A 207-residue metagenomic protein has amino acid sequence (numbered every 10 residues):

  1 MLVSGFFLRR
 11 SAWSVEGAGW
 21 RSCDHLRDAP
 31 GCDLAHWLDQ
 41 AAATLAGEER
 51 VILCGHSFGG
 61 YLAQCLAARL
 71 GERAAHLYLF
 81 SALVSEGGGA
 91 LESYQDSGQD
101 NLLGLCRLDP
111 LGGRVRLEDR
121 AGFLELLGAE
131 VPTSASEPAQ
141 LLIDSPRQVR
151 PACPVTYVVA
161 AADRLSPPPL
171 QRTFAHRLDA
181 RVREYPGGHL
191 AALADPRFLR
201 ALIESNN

Functional and structural regions predicted by a protein language model:
M1-P30: Conserved HGGG/HGGXW glycine-rich cap/lid loop of the alpha/beta-hydrolase fold
V15, C65-R69: Active-site signature of alpha/beta-hydrolase-fold catalytic machinery across serine- and Asp/Cys-nucleophile hydrolases
S22-I52, A68, E92-D96: Active-site loop/oxyanion-hole signature of alpha/beta-hydrolase fold enzymes
L53-G55, F80: Short beta-strand immediately N-terminal to the catalytic nucleophile in serine-hydrolase-like folds
G55-G59, A63: Gly/Ala-rich beta-loop-alpha elbow adjacent to hydrolase catalytic centers
A68, E72-V115: Flexible "cap/lid" loop of the alpha/beta hydrolase fold
P110-A152: Conserved alpha/beta-hydrolase catalytic His-Asp/Glu region
S134-A201: Conserved serine/cysteine hydrolase catalytic core
